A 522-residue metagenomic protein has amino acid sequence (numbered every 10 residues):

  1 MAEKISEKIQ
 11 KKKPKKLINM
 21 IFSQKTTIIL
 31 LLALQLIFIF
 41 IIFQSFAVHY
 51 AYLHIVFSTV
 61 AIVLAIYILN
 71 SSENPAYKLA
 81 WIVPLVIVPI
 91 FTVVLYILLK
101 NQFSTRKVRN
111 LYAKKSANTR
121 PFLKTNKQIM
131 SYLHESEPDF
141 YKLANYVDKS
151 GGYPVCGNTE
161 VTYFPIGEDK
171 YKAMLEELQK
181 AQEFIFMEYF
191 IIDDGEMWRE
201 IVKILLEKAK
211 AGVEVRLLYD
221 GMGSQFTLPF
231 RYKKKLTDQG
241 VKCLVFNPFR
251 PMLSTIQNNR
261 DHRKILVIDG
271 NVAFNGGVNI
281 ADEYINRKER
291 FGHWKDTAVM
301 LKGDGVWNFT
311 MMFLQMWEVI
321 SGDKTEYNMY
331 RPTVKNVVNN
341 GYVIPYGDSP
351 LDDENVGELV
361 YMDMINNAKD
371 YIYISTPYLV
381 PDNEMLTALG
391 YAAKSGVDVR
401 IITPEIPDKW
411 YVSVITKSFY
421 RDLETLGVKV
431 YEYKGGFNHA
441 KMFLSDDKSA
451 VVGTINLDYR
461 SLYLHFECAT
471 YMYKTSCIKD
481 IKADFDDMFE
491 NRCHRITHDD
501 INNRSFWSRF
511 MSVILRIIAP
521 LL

Functional and structural regions predicted by a protein language model:
M1-E358, D363, N367, P407 (+5 more regions): N-terminal localization/anchoring segments of enzymes in phospholipid and broader phosphate metabolism
I204-K210, V215, A388-I402: A generic structured-segment signal
R216-L217, L244-V245, V399-I402, V430-E432: Short hydrophobic alpha-helical runs that function as membrane-insertion/retention elements
Y219, T376, T403: Short beta-strand/turn micro-motifs composed of small residues that flank or help shape donor/cofactor-binding pockets
K335-N340, D353-P377, P381-K394, D398-R400: Acidic, glycine-rich loop-and-beta core segments that form the ion-binding/anion-interacting portion of active sites
I374-T376, Y433, V452-G453: Thr-Gly-centered strand-to-loop micro-motif
E384-T387, Y391, D398-T425: Extended hydrophobic/aromatic segments used for targeting, binding, or gating
K441: Catalytic-core elements of nucleic-acid end-processing and repair enzymes
